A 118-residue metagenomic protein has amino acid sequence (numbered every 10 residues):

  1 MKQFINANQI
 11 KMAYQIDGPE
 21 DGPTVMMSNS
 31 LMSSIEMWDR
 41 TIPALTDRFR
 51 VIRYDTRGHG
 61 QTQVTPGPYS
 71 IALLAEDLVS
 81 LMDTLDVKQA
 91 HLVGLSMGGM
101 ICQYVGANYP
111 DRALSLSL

Functional and structural regions predicted by a protein language model:
M1-F4: Short, acidic/polar N-cap/turn motifs at the starts of alpha helices
N6, I10-V64: Conserved HGGG/HGGXW glycine-rich cap/lid loop of the alpha/beta-hydrolase fold
D21, D47-R48, D86-K88, D111: Short glycine/proline-enriched coil/turn segments at helix->beta-strand junctions
M27, M37, M82, M97-M100: Methionine-biased hydrophobic packing positions in alpha-helices, especially within tandem helical repeat solenoids
R40-P43, D47, S80, A107-D111: Short, well-ordered alpha-helices that flank and scaffold nucleotide-derived cofactor binding pockets
P43, I52-V93, M97: Active-site loop/oxyanion-hole signature of alpha/beta-hydrolase fold enzymes
K88-L118: Conserved hydrolase catalytic core segment
